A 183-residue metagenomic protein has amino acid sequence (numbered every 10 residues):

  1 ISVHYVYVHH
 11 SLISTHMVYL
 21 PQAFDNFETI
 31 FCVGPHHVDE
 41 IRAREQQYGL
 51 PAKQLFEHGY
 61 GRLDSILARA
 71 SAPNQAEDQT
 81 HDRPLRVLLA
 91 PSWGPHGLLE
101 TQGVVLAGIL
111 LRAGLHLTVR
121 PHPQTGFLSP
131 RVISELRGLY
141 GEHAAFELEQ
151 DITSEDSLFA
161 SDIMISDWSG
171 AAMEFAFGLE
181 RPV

Functional and structural regions predicted by a protein language model:
I1-L67: Active-site and donor-binding regions of nucleotide-sugar-utilizing enzymes
S2-I13, L106-I109, L179-V183: A short, gly/pro- and small-residue-rich
V3, E28, L85, F159-D162: Conserved acidic residues
Y7, E149-V183: A donor-sugar binding/catalytic signature common to diverse glycosyltransferases and related nucleotide-sugar
L20, L106, S154: Acidic, amphipathic alpha-helical patches
A23, I109, D156-S157: Structural alpha-helical scaffold elements that stabilize or flank donor/cofactor-binding regions in carbohydrate
G61-L136: Conserved catalytic-core segment of nucleotide-activated headgroup transferases in glycan assembly
V132-Q150: Nucleotide-activated donor-binding/catalytic signature segment of Leloir-type glycosyltransferases, i.e., the conserved
